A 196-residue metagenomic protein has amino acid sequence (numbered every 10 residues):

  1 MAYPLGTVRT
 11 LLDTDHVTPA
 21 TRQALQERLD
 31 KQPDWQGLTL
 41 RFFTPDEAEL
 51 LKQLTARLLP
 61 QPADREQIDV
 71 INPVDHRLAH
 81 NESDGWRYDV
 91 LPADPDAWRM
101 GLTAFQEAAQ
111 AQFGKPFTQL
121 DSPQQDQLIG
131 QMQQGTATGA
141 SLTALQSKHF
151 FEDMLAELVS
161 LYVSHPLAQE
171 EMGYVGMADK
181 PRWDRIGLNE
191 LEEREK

Functional and structural regions predicted by a protein language model:
M1-P33, V159-K196: Extended, aromatic/histidine-rich regions of cofactor-dependent oxidoreductases associated with respiratory
T21-P33, G37-L40, E47-Q146: Flexible, low-complexity segments enriched for small/polar residues
F43-T44, P60, T118, V163-S164 (+1 more regions): Generic, ordered loop/turn and secondary-structure boundary motif
Q125-K180: An amphipathic alpha-helical core segment
